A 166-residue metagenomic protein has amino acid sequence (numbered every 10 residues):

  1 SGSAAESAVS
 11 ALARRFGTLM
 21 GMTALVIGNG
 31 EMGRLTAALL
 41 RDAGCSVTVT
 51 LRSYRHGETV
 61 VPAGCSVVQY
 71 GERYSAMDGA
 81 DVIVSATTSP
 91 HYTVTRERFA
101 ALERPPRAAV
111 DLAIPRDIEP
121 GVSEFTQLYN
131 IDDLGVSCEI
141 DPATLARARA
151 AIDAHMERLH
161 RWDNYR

Functional and structural regions predicted by a protein language model:
S1-A86: Hydrophobic, well-ordered beta-alpha structural blocks that scaffold small-molecule cofactor pockets
T18, A63, S89, R104-P105 (+1 more regions): Short, well-ordered coil loops that connect the C-terminus of an alpha-helix to the N-terminus of a beta-strand
E31, Y54-R55, S89-P90, I114-P115 (+1 more regions): Short, glycine-/Ser/Thr-/acidic-enriched flexible segments
A37-L39, V61, T95-R98, P120-S123: Short amphipathic alpha-helical segments
G71-R96, R107-V110, I114-P115: Rossmann-like NAD(P)-binding element
F99-R166: Adenosine-phosphate binding glycine-rich loop
